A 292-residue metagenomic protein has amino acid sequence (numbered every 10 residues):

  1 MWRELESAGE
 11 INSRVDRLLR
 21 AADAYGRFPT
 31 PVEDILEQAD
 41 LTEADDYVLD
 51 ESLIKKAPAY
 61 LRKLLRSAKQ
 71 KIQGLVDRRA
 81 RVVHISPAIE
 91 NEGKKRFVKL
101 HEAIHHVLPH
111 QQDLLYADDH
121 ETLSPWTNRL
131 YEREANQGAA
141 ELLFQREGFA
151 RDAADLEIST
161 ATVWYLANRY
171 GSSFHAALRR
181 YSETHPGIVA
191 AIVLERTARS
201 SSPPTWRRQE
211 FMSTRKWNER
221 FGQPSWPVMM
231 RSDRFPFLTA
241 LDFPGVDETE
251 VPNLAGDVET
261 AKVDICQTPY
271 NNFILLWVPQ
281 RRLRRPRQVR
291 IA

Functional and structural regions predicted by a protein language model:
M1-A292: Active-site hotspot residues in diverse enzymes, especially metal/ion-binding acidic/histidine motifs
